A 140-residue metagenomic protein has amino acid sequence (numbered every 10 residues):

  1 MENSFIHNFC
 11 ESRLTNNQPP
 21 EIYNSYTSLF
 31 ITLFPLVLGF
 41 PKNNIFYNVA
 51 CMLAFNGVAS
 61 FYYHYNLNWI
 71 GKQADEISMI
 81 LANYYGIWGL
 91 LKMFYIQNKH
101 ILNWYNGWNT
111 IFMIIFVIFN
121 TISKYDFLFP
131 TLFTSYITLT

Functional and structural regions predicted by a protein language model:
M1-T140: Multi-pass alpha-helical transmembrane bundles in non-GPCR membrane proteins that perform intramembrane catalysis
